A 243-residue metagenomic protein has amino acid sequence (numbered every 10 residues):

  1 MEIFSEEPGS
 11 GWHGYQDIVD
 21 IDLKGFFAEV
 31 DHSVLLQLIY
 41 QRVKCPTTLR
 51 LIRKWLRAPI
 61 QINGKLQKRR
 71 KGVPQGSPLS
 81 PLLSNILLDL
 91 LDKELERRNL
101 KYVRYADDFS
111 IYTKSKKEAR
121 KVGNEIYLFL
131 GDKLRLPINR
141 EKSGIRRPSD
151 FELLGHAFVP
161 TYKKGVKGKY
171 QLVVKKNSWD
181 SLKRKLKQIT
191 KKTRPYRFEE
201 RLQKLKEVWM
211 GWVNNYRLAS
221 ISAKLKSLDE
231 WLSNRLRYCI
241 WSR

Functional and structural regions predicted by a protein language model:
E2-D150: Conserved polymerase palm-domain catalytic core
V43-T47, P78, P195-K204, A223: Structural motif
K54, A58, N85-L90, E207 (+3 more regions): Short, residue-level hotspots on alpha-helical faces of the histone-fold and other alpha-helical interaction modules
R57, K133-Q203, V208-M210: A conserved non-catalytic segment of reverse transcriptases and RNA-directed RNA polymerases corresponding to the late
Y102, A119, G123, L202-L205 (+2 more regions): Hydrophobic packing residues in well-ordered alpha-helices of helical domains and bundles
K204, R217-R243: Conserved nucleotidyltransferase catalytic core and NTase-mimicking acidic/glycine-rich helix/loop elements in nucleic
